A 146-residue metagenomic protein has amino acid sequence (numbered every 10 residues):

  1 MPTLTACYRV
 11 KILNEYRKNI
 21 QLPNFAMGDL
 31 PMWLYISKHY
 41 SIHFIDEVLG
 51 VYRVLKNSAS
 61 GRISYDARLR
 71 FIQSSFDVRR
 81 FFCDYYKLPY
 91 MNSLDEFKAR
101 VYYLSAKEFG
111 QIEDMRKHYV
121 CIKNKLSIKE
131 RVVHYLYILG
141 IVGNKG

Functional and structural regions predicted by a protein language model:
M1-Y65: Conserved nucleotide-sugar donor-binding catalytic segment
N19-I20, D66, I122, L139: Alpha-helix boundary/capping residues
F25, Y52-K56, R62-P89, E113-N124: Catalytic core of nucleotide-sugar-dependent glycosyltransferases
M91-E96, V133-Y135: Short, flexible loop/turn segments with low-complexity composition
S93-K107: Amphipathic alpha-helical repeat scaffolds of TPR domains
Y103-G146: Membrane-interface aromatic/basic loop that binds lipid-linked glycans or pyrophosphate carriers, typified by
